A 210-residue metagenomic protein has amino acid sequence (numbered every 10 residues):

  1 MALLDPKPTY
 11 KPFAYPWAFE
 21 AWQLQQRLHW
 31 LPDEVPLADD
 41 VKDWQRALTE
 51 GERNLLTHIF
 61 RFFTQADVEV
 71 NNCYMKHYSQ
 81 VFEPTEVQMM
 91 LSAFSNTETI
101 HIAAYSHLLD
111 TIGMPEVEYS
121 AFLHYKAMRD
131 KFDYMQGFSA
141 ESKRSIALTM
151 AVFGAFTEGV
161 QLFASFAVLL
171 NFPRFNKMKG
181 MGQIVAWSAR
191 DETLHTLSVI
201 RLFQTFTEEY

Functional and structural regions predicted by a protein language model:
M1-Y210: Non-heme di-metal
